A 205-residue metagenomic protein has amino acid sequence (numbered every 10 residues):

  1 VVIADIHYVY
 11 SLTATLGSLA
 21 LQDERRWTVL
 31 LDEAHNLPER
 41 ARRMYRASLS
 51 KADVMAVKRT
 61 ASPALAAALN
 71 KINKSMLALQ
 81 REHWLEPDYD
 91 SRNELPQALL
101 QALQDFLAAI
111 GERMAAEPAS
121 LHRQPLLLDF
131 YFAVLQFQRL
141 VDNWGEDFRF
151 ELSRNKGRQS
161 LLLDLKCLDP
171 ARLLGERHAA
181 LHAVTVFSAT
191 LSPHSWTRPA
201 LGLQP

Functional and structural regions predicted by a protein language model:
V1, Y8, T13-P205: Conserved coupling segment at the C-terminus of the helicase ATP-binding
